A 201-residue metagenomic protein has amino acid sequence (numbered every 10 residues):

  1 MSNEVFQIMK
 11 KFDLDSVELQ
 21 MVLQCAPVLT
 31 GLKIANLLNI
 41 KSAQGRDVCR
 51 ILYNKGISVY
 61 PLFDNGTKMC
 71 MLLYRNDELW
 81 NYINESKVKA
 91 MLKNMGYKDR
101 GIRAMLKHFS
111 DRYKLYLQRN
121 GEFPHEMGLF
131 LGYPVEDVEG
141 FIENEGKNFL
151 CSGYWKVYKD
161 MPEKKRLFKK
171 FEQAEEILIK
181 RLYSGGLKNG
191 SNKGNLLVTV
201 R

Functional and structural regions predicted by a protein language model:
M1-L38: Short, extreme N-terminal leader segments that mark the start of a protein/domain
I8-D15, S42-L52: Short amphipathic alpha-helix segments
V22-G31, V59-D64, K114-Q118: Short, flexible, solvent-exposed loop/turn segments with mixed acidic/basic and small polar residues
G45-G101: A glycine-rich, hydrophobic loop/mini-helix early in the fold
M95-H125: Internal catalytic-core helix/loop-beta-alpha segment that presents or stabilizes conserved functional determinants
L106, R112-L117, G140-G146, D160-R166 (+1 more regions): Extended, low-hydrophobicity, polar/charged segments
F123-C151: Hydrophobic/aromatic-rich, well-ordered segments within soluble, folded domains that form packed cores
Y154-R201: Long, compositionally biased
